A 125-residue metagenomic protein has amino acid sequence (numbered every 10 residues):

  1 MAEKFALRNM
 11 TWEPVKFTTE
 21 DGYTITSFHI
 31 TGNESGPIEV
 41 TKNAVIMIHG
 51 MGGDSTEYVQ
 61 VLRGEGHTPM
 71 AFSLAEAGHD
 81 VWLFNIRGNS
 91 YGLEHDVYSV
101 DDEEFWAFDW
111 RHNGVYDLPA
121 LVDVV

Functional and structural regions predicted by a protein language model:
M1-K4, E65-M70, D109: Secondary-structure junction/capping motif
M1-T18, F28-I30, V40: An N-terminal hydrophobic leader/cap segment in hydrolases
A2-F5, D96-V100: Amphipathic, alpha-helical segments enriched in basic
A2-N9, S35, L74, F105: Intrinsically disordered, low-complexity regions
A6, E20, R111-G114: Aromatic-acidic/polar surface patches that form glycan- and anion
M10-T11, T56-Y58, D102-F108: Short interface patches used for recognition in eukaryotic signaling and trafficking proteins
T19, T24-T26, I30-S99: Short, surface-exposed "cap/lid" segments of acyl-processing enzymes
E103-V125: Alpha/beta-hydrolase active-site loop
